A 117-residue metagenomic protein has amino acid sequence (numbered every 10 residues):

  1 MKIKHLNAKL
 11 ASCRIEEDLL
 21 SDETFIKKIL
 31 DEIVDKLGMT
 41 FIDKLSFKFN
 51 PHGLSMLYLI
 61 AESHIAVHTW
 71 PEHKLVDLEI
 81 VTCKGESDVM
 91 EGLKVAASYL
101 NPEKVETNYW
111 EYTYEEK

Functional and structural regions predicted by a protein language model:
M1-K117: Polybasic/polar functional segments that serve as interface/processing modules
